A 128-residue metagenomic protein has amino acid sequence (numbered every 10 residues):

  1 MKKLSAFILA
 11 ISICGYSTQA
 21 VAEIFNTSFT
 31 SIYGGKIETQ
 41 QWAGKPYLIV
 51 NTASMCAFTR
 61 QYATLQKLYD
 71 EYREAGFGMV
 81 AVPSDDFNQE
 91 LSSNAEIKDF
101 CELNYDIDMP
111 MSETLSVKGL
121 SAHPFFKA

Functional and structural regions predicted by a protein language model:
M1-L4: Positively charged n-region of N-terminal signal peptides that target proteins for export
I8-A10, A20: Cleavable N-terminal signal peptides
C14-S17: N-terminal signal peptide c-region/cleavage motif recognized by signal peptidases
A20-E23, F29, T64, S84: Cross-family detector of peptidyl-prolyl cis-trans isomerase
F25-N26, E113, K127: Terminal helix/beta-alpha structural elements that buttress the NAD(P)+-binding lobe
N26-P46, K67-Y72: A short beta-strand-turn-helix
K45, T52-M55, P83-D86: Short pre-active-site segment immediately N-terminal to redox-active cysteine/selenocysteine motifs in thiol-based
F58-H123: Structural microenvironment flanking redox-active thiols in thiol-disulfide oxidoreductases
